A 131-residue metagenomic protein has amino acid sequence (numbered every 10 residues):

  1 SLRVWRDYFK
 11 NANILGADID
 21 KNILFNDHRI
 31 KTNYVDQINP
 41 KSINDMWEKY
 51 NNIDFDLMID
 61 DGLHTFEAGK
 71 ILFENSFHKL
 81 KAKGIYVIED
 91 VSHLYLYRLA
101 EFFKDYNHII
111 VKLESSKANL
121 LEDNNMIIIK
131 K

Functional and structural regions predicted by a protein language model:
S1-P40: SAM cofactor-binding core of SAM-dependent methyltransferases, primarily the Rossmann-like beta-alpha-beta module
S1-V4, F55-D56, L96-E101: A generic short-segment signal for beta-strand/edge and adjacent turn/coil regions
L2, I59, N124-M126: Extracellular structured ligand-interaction cores
V4, K21-I23, M46-E48, S76 (+1 more regions): Short, flexible, glycine/charge-rich loop motifs used to bind or transfer phosphoryl groups or to couple energy/partner
D7, N44-E48, E101: Charged/polar, solvent-exposed surface patches and flexible loops
N13-I19, I53, H108-K112: Short amphipathic alpha-helical surface micro-motifs
K31-Y95: Active-site segment flanking the S-adenosylmethionine/decSAM binding pocket in AdoMet-dependent transferases
F66-K131: C-terminal substrate-binding/active-site "lid" region of AdoMet-derived donor-dependent transferases
